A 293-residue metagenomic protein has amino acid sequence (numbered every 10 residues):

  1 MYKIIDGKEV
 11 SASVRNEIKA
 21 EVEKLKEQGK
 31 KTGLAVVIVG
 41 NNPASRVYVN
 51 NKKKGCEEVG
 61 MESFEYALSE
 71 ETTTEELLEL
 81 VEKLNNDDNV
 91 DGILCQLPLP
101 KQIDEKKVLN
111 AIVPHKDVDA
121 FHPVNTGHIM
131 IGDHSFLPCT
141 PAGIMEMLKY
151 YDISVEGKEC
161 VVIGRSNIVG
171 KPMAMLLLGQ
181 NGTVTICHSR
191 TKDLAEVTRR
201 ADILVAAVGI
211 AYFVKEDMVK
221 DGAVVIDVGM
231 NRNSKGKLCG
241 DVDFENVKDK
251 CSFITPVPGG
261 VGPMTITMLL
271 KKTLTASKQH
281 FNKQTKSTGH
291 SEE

Functional and structural regions predicted by a protein language model:
M1-K30: Positively charged, low-complexity intrinsically disordered leader regions
Y2-I5, E9, P263-E293: C-terminal helix-to-coil terminal segments
T32-G40: Short beta-strand segments enriched in small/hydrophobic residues
L34, C56-E70, V184-I186: Short beta-strand elements in bilobed, periplasmic/extracellular small-molecule ligand-binding domains
V39-K53, S135-V224, N233, K237-N246: Glycine-rich phosphate/diphosphate-binding loop of Rossmann-like nucleotide-binding domains
E76-D88: Short, well-structured alpha-helical segments in soluble
C95-V155: Anion-binding alpha/beta catalytic cores of soluble intermediary-metabolism enzymes, centered on
K106-H122, T126, G229-F281: Rossmann-fold NAD(P)-binding glycine/threonine-rich loop
